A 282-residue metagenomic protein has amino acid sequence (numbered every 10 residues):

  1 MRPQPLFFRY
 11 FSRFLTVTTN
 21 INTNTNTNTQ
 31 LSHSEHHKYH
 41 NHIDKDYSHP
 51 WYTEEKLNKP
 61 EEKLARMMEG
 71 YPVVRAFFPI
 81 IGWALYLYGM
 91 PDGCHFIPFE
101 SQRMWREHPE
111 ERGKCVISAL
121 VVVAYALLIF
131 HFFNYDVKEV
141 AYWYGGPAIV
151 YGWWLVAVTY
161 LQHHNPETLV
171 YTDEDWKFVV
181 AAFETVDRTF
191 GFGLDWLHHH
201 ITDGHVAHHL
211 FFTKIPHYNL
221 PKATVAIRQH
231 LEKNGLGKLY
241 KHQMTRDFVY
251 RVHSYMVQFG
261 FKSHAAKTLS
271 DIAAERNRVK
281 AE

Functional and structural regions predicted by a protein language model:
M1, T29-I43, V158-E167, H200-I215: Histidine-centered catalytic micro-motifs
R2-G146, W153, H217-E282: Non-catalytic, topology-defining segments of multipass membrane proteins
E61, N134-A141, A182, D187-R188 (+1 more regions): Residue-level signal for well-ordered alpha-helical segments
A84, H95, A182-T185, W196 (+1 more regions): Residue-level preference for alpha-helix termini and adjacent loops
V150-W153, D203: Residue-level signal for transmembrane alpha-helical positions in Major Facilitator Superfamily
G152, V156-H198, K241: Membrane-interfacial segments at transmembrane helix termini in multi-pass membrane proteins
R188-Q229: C-terminal transmembrane module of eukaryotic multi-pass membrane proteins
